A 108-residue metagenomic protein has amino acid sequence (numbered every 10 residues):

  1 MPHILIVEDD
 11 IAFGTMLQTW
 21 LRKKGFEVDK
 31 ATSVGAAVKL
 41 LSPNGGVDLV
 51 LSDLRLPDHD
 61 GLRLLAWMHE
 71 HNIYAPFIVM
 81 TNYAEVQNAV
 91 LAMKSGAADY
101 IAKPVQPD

Functional and structural regions predicted by a protein language model:
E8: Conserved acidic carboxylate
I11-D29: Two-component/phosphorelay signaling modules centered on CheY-like receiver
K30-L49: Acidic, metal-coordinating helix/loop segments flanking the phosphotransfer/catalytic sites of two-component signaling
S33, D60-R63: Acidic catalytic/metal-coordinating carboxylates
K39, L62-I73, L91: Short amphipathic alpha-helix used as the core "switch/output" element in two-component signaling
D53, T81: Active-site residues of response regulator receiver
L54-R55, L65: The short loop immediately C-terminal to the conserved phospho-acceptor aspartate in CheY-like receiver
